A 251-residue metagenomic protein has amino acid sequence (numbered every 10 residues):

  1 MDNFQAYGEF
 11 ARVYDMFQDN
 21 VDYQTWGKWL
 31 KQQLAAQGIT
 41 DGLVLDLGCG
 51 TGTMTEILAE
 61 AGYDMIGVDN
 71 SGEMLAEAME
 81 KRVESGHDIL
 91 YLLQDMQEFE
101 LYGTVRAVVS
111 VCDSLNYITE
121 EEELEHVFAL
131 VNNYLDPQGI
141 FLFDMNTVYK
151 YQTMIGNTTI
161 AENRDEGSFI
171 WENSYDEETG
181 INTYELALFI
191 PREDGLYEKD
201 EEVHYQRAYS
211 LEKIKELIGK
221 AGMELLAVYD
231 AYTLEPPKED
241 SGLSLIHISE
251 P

Functional and structural regions predicted by a protein language model:
M1-T40: Conserved class I S-adenosyl-L-methionine
L45, G52-E98: Class I SAM-dependent methyltransferase SAM/SAH-binding core
E100-A107: A short acidic, Gly/Pro-enriched loop at the edge of an enzyme's catalytic core that lines a small-molecule cofactor
V111-D113: Residues lining the SAM
E125-P137: A short glycine-rich, Lys/Arg-flanked "PGG" loop and its adjoining helix->strand segment in the class I
L142-K215: SAM-dependent methyltransferase
V203-Y205, E224-L234: Conserved S-adenosyl-L-methionine
I246-P251: Residue-level detector of conserved catalytic or cofactor/ligand-binding positions in enzyme active sites
